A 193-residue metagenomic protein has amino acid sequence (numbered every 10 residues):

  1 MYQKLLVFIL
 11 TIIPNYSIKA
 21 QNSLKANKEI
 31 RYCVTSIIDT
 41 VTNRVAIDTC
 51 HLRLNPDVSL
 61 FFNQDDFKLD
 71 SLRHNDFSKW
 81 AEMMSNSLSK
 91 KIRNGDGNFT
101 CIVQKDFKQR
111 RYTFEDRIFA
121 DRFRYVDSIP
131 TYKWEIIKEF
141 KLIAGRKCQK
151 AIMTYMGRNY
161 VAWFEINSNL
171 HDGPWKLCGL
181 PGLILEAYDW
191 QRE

Functional and structural regions predicted by a protein language model:
M1, M83-M84, M153-M156: Detector for methionine-enriched segments
M1-A26: Bacterial Sec-dependent N-terminal signal peptides
Y2-Q3, H51, H74, H171: Histidine (H) residue identity feature
I18-K133, I137-F140, K147, V161 (+1 more regions): Extracellular or lumenal secretory-pathway regions
I143-A144, Y155: Structural motif
Q149-E193: Gly/Pro-enriched, hydrophobic low-complexity segments that function as extracytoplasmic propeptides/linkers
